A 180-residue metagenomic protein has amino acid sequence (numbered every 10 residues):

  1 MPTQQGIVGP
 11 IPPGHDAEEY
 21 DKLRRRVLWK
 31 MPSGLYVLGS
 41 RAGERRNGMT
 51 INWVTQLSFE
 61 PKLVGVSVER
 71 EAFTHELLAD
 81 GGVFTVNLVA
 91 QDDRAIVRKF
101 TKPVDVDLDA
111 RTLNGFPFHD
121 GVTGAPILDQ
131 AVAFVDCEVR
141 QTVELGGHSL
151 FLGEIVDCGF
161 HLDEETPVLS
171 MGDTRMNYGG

Functional and structural regions predicted by a protein language model:
P2-G180: Basic, polyanion-binding surface patches
